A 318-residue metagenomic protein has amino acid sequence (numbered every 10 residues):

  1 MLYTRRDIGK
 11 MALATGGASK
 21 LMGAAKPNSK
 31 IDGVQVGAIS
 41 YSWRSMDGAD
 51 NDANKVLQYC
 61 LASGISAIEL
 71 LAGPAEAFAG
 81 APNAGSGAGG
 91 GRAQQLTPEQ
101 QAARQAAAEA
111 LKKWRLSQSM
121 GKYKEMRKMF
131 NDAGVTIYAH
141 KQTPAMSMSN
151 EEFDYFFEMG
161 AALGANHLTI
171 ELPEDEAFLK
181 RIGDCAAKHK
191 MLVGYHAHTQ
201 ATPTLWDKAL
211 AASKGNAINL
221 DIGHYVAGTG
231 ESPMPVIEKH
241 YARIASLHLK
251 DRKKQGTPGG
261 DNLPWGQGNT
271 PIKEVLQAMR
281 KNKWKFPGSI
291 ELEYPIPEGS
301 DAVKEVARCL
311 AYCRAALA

Functional and structural regions predicted by a protein language model:
L2-S66, N83, L96, P203-I222 (+1 more regions): Histidine-acidic metal/acid-base catalytic patches
A12-L13, A18, N28, L61 (+3 more regions): Active-site acidic/histidine proton-transfer and metal-coordination neighborhood in alpha/beta enzyme cores
A24-N28, K55, Y59-A62, A75-R115: Disordered, low-complexity segments in secreted/periplasmic proteins that are enriched in proline
S42, A110-S117, K141, H224 (+1 more regions): The substrate-binding groove and active-site-proximal loops of carbohydrate-active enzymes, especially glycoside
S66-P74: A short beta-strand-loop structural module common to alpha/beta enzyme folds
G80, N150, G299: Metal-dependent catalytic neighborhoods of phosphoester/phosphodiester hydrolases
